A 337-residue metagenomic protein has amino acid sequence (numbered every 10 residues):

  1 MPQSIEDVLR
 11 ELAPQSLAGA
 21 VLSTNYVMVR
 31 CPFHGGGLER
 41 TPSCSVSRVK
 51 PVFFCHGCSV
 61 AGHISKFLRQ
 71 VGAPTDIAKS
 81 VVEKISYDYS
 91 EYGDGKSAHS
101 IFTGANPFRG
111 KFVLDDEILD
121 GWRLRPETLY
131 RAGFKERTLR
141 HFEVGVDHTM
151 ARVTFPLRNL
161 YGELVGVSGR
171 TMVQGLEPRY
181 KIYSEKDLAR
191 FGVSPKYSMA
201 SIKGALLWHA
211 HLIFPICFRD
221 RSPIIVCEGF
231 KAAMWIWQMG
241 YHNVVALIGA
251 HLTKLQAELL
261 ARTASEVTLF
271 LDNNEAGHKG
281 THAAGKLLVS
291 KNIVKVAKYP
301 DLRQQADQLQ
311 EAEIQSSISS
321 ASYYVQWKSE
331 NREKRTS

Functional and structural regions predicted by a protein language model:
M1-D7, F54-S59, I64, V165 (+3 more regions): TOPRIM fold recognition
M1-G35, R69-Y161, I202, F214-D220 (+2 more regions): TOPRIM metal-binding catalytic domain and adjacent DNA-binding surface shared by DnaG-type primases
A18-A20, C44-V46, V244: Short, exposed beta-strand/loop patches in secreted or surface proteins that constitute
S23, S47-V49, T263: Structural motif
G36-E39, Y161-L164, Q315-S316: Short, charged/polar, Gly/Pro-enriched secondary-structure boundary elements
T41-I77: Short Cys/His-based metal-binding microdomains
H148-T263, T281: Phosphate-handling DNA/RNA-contact segment within nucleic-acid enzymes
